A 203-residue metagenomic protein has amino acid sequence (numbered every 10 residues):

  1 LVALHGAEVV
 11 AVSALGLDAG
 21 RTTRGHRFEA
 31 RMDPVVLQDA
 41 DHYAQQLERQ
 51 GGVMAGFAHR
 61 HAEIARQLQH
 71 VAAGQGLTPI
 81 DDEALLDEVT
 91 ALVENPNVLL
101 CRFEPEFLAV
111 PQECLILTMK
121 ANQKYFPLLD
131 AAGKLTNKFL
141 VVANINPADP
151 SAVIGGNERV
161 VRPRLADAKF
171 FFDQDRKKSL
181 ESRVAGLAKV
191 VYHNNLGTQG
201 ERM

Functional and structural regions predicted by a protein language model:
V2-M203: Amphipathic alpha-helical "coupling" segments that flank catalytic cores
